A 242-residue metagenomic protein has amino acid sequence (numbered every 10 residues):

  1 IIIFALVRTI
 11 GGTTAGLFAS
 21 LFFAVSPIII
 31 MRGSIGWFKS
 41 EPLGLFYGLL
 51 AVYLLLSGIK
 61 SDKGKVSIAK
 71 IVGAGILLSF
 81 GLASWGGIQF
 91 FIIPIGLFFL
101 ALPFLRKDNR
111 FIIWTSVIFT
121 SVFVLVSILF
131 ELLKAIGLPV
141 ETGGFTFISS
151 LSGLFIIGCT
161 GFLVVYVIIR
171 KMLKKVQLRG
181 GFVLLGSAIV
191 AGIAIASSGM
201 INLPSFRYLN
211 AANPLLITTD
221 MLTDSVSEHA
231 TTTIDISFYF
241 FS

Functional and structural regions predicted by a protein language model:
I1-T9, T14-D62, V66-F104, S116-L132: Membrane-embedded helix bundles of polyisoprenyl
R32, F80, N109, I201-L203 (+1 more regions): Alpha-helical structural elements
W37, F119-F123, Q177, M200 (+1 more regions): Intrinsically disordered, low-complexity sequence elements enriched in Ser/Thr/Gly/Pro
K60-K63, F91-V183: Perimembrane helix-loop-helix junctions
K63-A69, G73, W114, K171-S187 (+1 more regions): Membrane-interfacial, low-structure loops and terminal tails that flank and connect transmembrane helices in multi-pass
L78, S84-F91, L133-G144, F182 (+1 more regions): Membrane-water interface signatures at transmembrane helix termini and the short loops that connect adjacent helices
L82-A83, S149, V176, I195: Compositionally biased, low-complexity repeat tracts
S149-I168, S187-S242: Alpha-helical transmembrane segments at the extracellular/periplasmic loop-to-helix junctions of multi-pass membrane
